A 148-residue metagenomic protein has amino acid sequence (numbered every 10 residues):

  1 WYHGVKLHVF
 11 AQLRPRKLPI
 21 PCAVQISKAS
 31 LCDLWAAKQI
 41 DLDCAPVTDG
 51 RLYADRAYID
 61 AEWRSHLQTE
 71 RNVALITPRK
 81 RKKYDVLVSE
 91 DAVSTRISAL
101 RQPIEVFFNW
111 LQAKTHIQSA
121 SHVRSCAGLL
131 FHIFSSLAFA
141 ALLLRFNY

Functional and structural regions predicted by a protein language model:
W1-T69, K80: Polybasic low-complexity intrinsically disordered regions
V9, E105, A138: A residue-level signal for conserved active-site and pocket-lining positions in enzyme catalytic cores
L13, L111-K114, A141-F146: Generic structural signal for hydrophobic core residues of well-folded globular domains
Q25-K28, S125-G128, Y148: Short alpha-helical "patches" and their helix-cap loops
S30-L34, L100, F131: Short, charged, low-complexity patches
A36, P103, F107, F134: Catalytic-loop motifs flanking and including active-site residues across diverse enzymes
R51, R56-V123, A127: Helix-centered, glycine/charged polyanion-binding patches within enzymatic domains that contact phosphate-containing
F131-Y148: Charged phosphate-binding loop/patch that engages nucleotide di/tri-phosphates or the phosphate backbone of nucleic
